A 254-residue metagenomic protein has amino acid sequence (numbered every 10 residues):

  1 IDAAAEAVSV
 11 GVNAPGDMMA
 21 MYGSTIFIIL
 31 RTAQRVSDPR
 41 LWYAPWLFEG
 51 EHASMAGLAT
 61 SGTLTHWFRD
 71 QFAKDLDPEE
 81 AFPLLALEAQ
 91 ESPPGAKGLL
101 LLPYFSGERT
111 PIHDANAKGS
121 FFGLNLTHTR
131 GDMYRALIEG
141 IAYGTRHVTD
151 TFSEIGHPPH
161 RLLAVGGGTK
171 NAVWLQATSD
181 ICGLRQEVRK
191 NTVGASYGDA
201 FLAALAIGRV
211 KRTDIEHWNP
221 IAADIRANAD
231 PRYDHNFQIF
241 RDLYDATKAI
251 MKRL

Functional and structural regions predicted by a protein language model:
I1-L30: Phosphate-binding/catalytic loop of phosphoryl-transfer enzymes
L30-L41, P45-L254: Glycine/Thr-rich phosphate-binding loops that ligate phosphate moieties of nucleotide and other phosphorylated ligands
